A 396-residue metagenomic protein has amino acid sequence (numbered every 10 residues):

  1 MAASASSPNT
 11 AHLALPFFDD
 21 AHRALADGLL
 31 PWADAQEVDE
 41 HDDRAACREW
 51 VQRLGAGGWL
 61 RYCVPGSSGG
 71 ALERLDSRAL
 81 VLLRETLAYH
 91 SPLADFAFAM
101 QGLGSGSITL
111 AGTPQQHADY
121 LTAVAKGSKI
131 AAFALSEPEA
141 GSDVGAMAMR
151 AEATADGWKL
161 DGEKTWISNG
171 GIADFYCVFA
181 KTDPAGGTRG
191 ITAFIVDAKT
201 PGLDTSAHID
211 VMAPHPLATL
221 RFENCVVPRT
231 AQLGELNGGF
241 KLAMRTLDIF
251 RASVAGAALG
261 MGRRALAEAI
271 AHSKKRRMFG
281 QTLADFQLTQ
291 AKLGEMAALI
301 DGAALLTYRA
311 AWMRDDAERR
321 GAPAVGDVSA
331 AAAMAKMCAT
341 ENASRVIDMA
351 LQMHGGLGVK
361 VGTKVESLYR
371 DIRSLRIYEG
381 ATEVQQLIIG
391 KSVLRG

Functional and structural regions predicted by a protein language model:
A2-Y89, A111, G127, A153 (+3 more regions): Alpha-helical interface subdomain recognition
P92-Q115, G141-V144: N-terminal glycine-rich flavin-associated loop
A97, E139-S142, W166-N169, D183-A185 (+1 more regions): Short Gly/Pro-enriched turn/cap motifs at secondary-structure boundaries
G112-A125: A generic, well-ordered mixed alpha/beta core segment in the N-terminal half of proteins
G127-L135: A short, Trp-centered hydrophobic/proline-enriched beta-strand micro-motif
A146, K199-P228: Flexible, small-/acidic-enriched active-site or ligand-binding loops
D161-D204: A short core secondary-structure module
N224-L242: Long, acidic (Asp/Glu-rich), low-complexity accessory segments flanking structured domains
